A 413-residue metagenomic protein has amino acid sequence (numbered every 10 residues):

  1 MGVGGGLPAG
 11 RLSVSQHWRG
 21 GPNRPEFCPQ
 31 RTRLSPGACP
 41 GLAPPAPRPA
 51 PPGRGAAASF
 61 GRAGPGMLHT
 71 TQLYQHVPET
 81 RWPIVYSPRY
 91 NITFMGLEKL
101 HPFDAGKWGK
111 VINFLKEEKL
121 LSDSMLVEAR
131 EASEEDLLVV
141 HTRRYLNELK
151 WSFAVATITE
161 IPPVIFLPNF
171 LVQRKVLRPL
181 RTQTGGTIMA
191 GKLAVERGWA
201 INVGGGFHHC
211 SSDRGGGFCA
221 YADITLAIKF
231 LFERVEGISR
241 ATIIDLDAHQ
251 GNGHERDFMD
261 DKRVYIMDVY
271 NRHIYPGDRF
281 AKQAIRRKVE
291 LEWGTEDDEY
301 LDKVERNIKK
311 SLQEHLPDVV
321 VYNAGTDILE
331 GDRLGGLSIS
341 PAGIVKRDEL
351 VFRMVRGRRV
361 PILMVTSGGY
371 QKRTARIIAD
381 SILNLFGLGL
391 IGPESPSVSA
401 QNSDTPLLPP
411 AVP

Functional and structural regions predicted by a protein language model:
G2-G64, T71, H76-T80, A156-P413: A general "terminal functional-core" signal
R81-H101: Short glycine-rich His-centered loop
V85-S87, V127, D268-Y270: Short internal beta-strands
L100-E117, R347: Short catalytic helix/loop segments, enriched in acidic residues and glycine and frequently bearing histidine
L120-S122: Core catalytic alpha/beta fold that binds nucleotide/phospho-ligands
V127-D136, V203-F207: Short, glycine/charge-rich beta-strand/loop segments that flank catalytic centers and engage negatively charged groups
R130-V155: Charged, often glycine-rich, active-site loop that binds/positions anionic groups
